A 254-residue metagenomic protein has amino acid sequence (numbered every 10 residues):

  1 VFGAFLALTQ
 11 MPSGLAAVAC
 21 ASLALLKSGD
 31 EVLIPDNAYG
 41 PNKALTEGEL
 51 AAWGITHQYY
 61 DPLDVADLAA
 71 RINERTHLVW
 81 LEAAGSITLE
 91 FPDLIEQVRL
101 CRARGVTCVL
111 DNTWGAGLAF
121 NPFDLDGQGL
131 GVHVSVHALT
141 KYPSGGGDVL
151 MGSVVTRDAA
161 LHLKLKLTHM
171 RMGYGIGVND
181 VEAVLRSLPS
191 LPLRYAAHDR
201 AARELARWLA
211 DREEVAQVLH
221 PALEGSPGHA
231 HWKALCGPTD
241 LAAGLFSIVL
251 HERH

Functional and structural regions predicted by a protein language model:
V1-G3: Conserved PLP-binding active-site segment in aminotransferase class I/II-type PLP enzymes
F5-E214, L219: Conserved PLP-enzyme active-site core in the AAT-like
R203-H254: Conserved small-domain helix->loop->beta segment predominantly found in fold-type I
